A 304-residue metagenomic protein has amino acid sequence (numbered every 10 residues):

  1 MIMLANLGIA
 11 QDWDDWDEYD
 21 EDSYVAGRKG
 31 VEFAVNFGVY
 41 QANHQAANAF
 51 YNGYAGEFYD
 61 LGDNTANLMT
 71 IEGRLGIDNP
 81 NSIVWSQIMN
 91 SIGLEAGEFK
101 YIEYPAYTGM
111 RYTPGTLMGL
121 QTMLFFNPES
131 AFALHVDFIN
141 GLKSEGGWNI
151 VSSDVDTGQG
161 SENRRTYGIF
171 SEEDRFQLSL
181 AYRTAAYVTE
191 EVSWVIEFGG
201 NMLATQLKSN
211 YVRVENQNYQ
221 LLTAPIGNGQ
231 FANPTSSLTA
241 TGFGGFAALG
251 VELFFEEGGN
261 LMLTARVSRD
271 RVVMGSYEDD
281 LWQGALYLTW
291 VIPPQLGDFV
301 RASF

Functional and structural regions predicted by a protein language model:
M1-K29, L296-F304: Cleavable N-terminal export/targeting peptides
V25-N43: Transmembrane beta-strand segments of Gram-negative outer membrane beta-barrel proteins
R28, F125-E129, Y187-E191, F254-G258 (+1 more regions): Outer-membrane beta-barrel channels and translocator barrels
V31-F33, T116-L120, D174-L180, F243-L249 (+1 more regions): Hydrophobic, lipid-facing positions within transmembrane beta-strands of outer-membrane proteins
V31-V35, F132-L134, L178, W194-G200 (+4 more regions): Transmembrane beta-strands of outer-membrane beta-barrel proteins
F37-N43, V136-L142, D174, T184-A186 (+4 more regions): Transmembrane beta-strands of outer-membrane beta-barrel pores
A46-T113, D137-Q177, A204-G242, V272-L281: Extracellular/periplasm-exposed beta-strand and loop segments of Gram-negative cell-envelope proteins, dominated by
K143, G245, G250-F304: Predominantly the C-terminal beta-signal and adjacent terminal strand-loop region of outer-membrane beta-barrel
